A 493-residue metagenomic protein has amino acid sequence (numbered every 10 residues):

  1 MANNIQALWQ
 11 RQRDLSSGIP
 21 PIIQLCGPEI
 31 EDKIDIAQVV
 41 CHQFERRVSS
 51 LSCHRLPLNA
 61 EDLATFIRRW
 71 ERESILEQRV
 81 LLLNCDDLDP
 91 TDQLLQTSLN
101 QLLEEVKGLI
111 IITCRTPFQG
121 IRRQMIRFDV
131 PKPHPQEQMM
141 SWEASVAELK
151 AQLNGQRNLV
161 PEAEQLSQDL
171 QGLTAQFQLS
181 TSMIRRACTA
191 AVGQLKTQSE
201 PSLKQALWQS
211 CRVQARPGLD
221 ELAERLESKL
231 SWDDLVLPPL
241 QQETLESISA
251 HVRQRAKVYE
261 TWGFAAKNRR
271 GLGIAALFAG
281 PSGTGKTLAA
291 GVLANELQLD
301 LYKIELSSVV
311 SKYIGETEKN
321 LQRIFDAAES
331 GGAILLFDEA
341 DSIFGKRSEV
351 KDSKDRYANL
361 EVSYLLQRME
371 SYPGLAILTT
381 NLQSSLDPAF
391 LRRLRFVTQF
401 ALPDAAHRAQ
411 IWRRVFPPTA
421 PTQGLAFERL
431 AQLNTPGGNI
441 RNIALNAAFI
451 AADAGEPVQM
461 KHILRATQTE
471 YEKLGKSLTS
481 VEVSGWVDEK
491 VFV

Functional and structural regions predicted by a protein language model:
M1-L63, R69-R72, L103-V493: AAA+ P-loop ATPase motor domain of ring mechanoenzymes
E77-V80: Short acidic/histidine-rich motifs immediately flanking catalytic phosphotransfer sites in two-component signaling
L83-N84, D338: Walker B catalytic carboxylates
D89-L99: Conserved phosphotransfer microenvironments
